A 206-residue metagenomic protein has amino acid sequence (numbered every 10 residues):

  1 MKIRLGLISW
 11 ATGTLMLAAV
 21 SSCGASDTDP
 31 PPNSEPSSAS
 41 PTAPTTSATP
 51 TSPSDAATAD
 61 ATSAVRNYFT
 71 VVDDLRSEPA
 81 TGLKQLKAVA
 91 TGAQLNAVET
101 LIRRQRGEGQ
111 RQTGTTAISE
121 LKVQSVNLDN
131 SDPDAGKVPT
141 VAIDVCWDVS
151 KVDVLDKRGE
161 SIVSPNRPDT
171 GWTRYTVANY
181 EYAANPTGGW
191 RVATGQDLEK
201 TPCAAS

Functional and structural regions predicted by a protein language model:
M1-I3: N-terminal secretory signal peptides that target proteins for export/translocation
L7-T14, S21-A48: Short, low-complexity, disordered segments immediately C-terminal to signal peptides in bacterial exported proteins
S22-G24, W147, P202-A204: Sequence contexts marking disulfide-bonded cysteines in secreted/extracellular proteins
T46-S119: Core segments of small alpha/beta cavity-forming domains
T70, T140, V152-L155, I162-T176: Charged, amphipathic alpha-helical segments and their flanking helix caps
Q110-E160: Surface-exposed, charged secondary-structure patches
V163-S206: Extracellularly exposed regions in secreted/surface proteins, prominently low-complexity, repeat-rich
